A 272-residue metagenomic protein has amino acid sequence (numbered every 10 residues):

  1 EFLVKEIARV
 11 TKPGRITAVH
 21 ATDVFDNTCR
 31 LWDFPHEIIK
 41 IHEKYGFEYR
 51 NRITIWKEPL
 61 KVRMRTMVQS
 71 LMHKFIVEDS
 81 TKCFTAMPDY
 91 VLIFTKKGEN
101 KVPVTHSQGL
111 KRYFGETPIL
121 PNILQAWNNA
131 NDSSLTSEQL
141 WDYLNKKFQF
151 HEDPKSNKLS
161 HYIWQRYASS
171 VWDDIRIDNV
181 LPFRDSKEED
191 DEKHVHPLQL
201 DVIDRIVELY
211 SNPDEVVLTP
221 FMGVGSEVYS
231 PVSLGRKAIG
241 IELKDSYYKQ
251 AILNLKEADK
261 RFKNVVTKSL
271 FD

Functional and structural regions predicted by a protein language model:
E1-K249: Core catalytic lobe of class I
I252-D272: S-adenosyl-L-methionine
